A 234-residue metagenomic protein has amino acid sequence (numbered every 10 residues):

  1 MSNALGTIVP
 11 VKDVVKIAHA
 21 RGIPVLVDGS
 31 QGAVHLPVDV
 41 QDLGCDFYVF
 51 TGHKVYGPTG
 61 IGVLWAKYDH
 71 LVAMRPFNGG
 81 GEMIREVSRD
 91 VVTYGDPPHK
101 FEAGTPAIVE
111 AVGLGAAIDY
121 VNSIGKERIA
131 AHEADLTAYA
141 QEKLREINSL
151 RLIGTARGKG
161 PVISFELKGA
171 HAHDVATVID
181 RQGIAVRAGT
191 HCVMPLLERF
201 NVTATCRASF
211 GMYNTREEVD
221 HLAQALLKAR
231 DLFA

Functional and structural regions predicted by a protein language model:
M1-A234: Pyridoxal 5′-phosphate
